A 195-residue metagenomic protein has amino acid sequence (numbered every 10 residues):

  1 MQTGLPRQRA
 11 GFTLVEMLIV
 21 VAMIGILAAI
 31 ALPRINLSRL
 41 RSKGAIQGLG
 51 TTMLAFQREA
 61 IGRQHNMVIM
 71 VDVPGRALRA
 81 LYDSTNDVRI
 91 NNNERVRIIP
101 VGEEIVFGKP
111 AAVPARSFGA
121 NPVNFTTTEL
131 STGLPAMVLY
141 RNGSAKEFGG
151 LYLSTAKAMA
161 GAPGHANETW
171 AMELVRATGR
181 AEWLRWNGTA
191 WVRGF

Functional and structural regions predicted by a protein language model:
Q2-V21, G25-T51, R58, N66 (+1 more regions): N-terminal helix-rich module
